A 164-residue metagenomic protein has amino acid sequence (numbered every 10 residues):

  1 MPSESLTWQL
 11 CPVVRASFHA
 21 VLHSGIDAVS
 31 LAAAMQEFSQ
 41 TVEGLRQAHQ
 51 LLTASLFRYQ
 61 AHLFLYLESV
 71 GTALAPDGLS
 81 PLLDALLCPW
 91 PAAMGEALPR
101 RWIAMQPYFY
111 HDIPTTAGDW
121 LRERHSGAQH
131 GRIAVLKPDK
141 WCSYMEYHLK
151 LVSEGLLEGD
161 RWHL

Functional and structural regions predicted by a protein language model:
P2-W8, T53, T115-E123: Short beta-strand/turn micro-motifs at beta-sheet edges
W8-A32, G127-C142: Short glycine-/aliphatic-rich beta-strand segments at the starts of folded cytosolic domains
S17-V21, L52-D84, Q129-V135, L164: Short, well-ordered beta-strand segments in beta-rich or mixed alpha/beta enzyme and ligand-binding folds
I26-H49, K140-H163: Short amphipathic alpha-helical segments
E43-L52, L67-Q106, W162: An amphipathic, aromatic/His-enriched active-site/gating alpha helix that lines ligand/cofactor pockets
P99-V135: Surface-exposed beta-loop interaction hotspot
